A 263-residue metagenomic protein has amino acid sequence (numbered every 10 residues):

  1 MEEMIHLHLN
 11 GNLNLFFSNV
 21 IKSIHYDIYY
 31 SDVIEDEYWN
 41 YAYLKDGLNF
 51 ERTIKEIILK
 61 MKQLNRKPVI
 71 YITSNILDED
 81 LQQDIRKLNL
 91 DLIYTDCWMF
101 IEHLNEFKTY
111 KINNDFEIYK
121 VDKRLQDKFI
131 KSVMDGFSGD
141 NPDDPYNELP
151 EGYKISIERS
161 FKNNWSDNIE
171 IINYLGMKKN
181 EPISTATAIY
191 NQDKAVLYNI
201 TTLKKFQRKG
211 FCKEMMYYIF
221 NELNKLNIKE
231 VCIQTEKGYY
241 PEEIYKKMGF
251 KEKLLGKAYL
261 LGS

Functional and structural regions predicted by a protein language model:
M1-H8, A42-L44, Y110-R159: Short amphipathic alpha-helix that is part of the acyltransferase structural core
M1-N65, L77-D78, S156-E158: N-terminal charged segments
F50-I57, N199-T202, R208-N221, K225 (+1 more regions): Conserved acetyl-CoA-binding loop-helix of GNAT-fold acetyltransferases
F50-Q126, Y259-L261: Acyl-donor-binding surface of acyltransferase catalytic domains
L64-S74, L223-Q234: Conserved GNAT acetyl-CoA-binding A-motif
L77-L92, K213, K237-L255: Conserved active-site alpha-helix within GNAT-family acetyltransferase domains
L92-I101, C232-Q234, E243, K251-S263: Conserved catalytic-core motifs of GNAT/GCN5-like acyltransferases
P145-T201: A conserved beta-strand-loop-helix scaffold within acyl/acetyltransferase catalytic domains
